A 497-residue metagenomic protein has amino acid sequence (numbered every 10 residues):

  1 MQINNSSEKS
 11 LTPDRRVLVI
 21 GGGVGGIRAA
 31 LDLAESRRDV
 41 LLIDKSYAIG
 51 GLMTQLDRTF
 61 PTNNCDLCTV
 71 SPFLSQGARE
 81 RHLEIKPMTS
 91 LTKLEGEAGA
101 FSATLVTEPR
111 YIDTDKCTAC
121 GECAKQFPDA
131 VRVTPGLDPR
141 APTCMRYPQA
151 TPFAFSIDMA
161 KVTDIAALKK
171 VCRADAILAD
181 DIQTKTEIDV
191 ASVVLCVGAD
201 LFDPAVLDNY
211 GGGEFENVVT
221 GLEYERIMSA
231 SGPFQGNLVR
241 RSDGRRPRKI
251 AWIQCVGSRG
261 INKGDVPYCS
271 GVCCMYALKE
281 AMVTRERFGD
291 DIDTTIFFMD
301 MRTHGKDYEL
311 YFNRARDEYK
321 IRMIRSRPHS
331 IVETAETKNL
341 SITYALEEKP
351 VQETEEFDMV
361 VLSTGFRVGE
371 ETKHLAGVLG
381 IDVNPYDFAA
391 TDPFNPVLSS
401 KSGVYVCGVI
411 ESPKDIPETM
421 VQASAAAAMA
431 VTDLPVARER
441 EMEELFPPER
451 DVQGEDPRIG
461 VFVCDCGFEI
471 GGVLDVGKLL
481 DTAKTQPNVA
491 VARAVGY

Functional and structural regions predicted by a protein language model:
M1-Y497: Residues forming the flavin
